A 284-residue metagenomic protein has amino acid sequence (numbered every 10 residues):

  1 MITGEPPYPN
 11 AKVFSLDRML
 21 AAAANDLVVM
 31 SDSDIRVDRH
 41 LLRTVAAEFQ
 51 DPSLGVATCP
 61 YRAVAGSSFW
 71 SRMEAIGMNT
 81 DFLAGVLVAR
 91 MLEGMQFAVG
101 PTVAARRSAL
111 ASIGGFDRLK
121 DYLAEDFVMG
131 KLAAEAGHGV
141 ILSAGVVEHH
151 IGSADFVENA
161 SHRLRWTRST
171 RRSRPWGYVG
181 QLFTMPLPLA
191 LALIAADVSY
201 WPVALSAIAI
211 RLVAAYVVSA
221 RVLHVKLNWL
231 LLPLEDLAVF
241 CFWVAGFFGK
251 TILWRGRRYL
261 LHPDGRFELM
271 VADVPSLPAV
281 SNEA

Functional and structural regions predicted by a protein language model:
P6-F14, Y122-L123: A short, glycine-/small-residue-rich helix N-cap motif at loop->alpha-helix starts within glycosyltransferase
P7, I35-V37, R62-V64, A104 (+1 more regions): A short, conserved beta-strand element in the Rossmann-like catalytic core that flanks the donor/metal-binding loop
L16, V28: Short aromatic/hydrophobic "clamp" motif used to bind/position activated sugar donors
M19, V86, E93-V103, K250: Glycine/small-residue-rich pyrophosphate-binding loop that anchors the diphosphate of NDP-sugar donors
A24-D26, A98-I113: Conserved nucleotide-sugar donor-binding and metal-coordinating catalytic region shared by glycosyltransferases
S33-E48: Acidic donor-binding/catalytic loop of UDP-sugar-dependent glycosyltransferases, especially processive GT2
F49-F82, S108-A111, F116-Y178, D264: Catalytic donor/gating beta->alpha subdomain of glycosyltransferases that bind UDP-sugars
Q181-W254, Y259: Membrane-embedded multi-pass helical conduit in multi-pass membrane proteins, especially envelope-biosynthetic
